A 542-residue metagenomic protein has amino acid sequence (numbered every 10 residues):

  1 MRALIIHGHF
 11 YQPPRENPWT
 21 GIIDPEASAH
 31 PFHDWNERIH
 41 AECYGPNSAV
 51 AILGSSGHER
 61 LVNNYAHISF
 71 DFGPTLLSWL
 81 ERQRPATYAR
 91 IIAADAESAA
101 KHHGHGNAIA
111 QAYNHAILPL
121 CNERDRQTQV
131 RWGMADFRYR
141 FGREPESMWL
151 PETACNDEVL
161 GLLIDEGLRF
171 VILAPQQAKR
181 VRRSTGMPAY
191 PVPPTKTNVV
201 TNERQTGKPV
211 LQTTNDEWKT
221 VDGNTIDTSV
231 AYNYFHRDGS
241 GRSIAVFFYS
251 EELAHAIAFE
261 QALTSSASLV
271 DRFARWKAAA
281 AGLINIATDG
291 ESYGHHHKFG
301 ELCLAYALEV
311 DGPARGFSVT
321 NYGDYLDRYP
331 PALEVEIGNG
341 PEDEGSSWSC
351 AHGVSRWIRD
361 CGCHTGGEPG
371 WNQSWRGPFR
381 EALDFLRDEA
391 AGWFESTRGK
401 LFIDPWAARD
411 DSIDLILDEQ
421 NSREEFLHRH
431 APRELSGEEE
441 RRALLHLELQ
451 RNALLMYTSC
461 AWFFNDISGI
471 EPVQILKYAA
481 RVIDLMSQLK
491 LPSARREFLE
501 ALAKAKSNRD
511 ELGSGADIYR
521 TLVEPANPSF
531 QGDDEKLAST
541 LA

Functional and structural regions predicted by a protein language model:
M1-L53, N63, T75, P191-P193 (+1 more regions): Active-site and substrate-binding clefts of carbohydrate-active enzymes
A3-G8, P13-R124, T128-Q129, E146-P151 (+2 more regions): Short, well-structured secondary-structure segments
A89-H102, G106-N107, R131, R143 (+5 more regions): Acidic, His- and aromatic-enriched active-site or binding-groove loops in soluble protein domains that engage sugars
R126-L150, A274-N285: CE4/NodB-like, metal-dependent polysaccharide N-deacetylase domain that modifies extracellular/periplasmic N-acetylated
T128, W132-Y139, E158-D165, L302-V310 (+1 more regions): Alpha-helical scaffolding segments of alpha/beta enzyme cores, especially the outer helices of TIM-barrel or partial
W149-D157, E291-G294: Gly/Ser/Thr-rich loops at beta-strand to alpha-helix junctions that form or flank small-molecule/cofactor-binding
E152-V159, A178-R182, D327-P330: Beta-rich nucleic-acid/ligand-interaction surfaces
P188, T201-V210: A cross-taxon signal for low-complexity, glycine/charged-rich
